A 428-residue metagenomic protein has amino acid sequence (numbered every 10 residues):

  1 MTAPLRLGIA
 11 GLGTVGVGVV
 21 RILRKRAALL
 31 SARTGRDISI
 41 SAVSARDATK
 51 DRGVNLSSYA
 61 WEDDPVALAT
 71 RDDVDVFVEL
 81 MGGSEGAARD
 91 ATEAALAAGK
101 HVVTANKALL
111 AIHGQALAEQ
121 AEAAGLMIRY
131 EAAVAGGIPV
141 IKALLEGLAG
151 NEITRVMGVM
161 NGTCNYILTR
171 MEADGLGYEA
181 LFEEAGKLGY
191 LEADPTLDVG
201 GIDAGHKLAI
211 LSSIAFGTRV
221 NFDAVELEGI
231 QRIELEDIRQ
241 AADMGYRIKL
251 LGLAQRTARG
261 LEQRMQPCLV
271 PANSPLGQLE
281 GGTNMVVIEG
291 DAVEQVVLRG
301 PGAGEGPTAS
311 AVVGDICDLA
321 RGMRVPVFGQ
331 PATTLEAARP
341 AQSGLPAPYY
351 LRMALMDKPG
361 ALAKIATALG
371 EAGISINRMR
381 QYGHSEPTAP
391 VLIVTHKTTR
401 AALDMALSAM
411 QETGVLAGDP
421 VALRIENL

Functional and structural regions predicted by a protein language model:
M1-A98: N-terminal glycine-/serine-/threonine-rich beta1-alpha1-beta2 phosphate-ribose binding loop of Rossmann-like
W61-D63, T70, V78-E79, V103-A105 (+3 more regions): General beta-strand structural signal in soluble alpha/beta enzymes
G83-A98, A105-E146: Rossmann-fold NAD(P)-binding glycine/threonine-rich loop
H101-V103, I376: A short hydrophobic/small-residue beta-strand
E122-D203, I210: Rossmann-like NAD(P)H-binding beta-loop-alpha module
A180-Q278, T283-M285: Substrate-binding/catalytic subdomain of NAD(P)-dependent oxidoreductase enzymes
I230, E294-V296, G300-G306: Glycine-rich phosphate/pyrophosphate-binding beta-alpha loops
A311, I316-L428: A conserved regulatory-domain signal marking ACT and ACT-like small-molecule sensing domains and adjacent regulatory
